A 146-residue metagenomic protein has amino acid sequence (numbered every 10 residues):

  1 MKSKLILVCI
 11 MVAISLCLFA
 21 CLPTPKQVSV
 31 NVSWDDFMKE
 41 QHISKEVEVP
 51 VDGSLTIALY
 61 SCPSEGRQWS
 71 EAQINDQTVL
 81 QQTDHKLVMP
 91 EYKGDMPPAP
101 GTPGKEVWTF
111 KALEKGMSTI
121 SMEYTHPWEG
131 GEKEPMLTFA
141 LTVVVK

Functional and structural regions predicted by a protein language model:
M1-L5: Positively charged n-region of N-terminal signal peptides that target proteins for export
L18-A20: C-terminal motif of bacterial Sec signal peptides marking the signal peptidase cleavage site
T24-I57, C62: N-terminal edge beta-strand
E65-G94: Short, solvent-exposed loop/linker segments at beta-strand-coil boundaries, enriched for Pro/Gly and Ser/Thr
P100-V107: Aromatic sugar-binding surface patches on proteins that engage polysaccharides or sugar-phosphate polymers
F110-I120: Glycine-centered tight-turn and secondary-structure capping sites
W128-L137: Beta-sandwich strand segments
L141-V145: Interdomain boundary/hinge segments at the C-termini of tandem beta-sandwich modules
